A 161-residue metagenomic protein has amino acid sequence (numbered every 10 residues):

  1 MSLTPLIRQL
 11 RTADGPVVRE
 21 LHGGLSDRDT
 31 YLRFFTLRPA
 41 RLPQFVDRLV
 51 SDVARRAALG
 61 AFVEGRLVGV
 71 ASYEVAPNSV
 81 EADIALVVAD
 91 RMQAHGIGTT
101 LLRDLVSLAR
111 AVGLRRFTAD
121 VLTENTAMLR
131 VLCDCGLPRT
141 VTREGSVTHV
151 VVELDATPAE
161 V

Functional and structural regions predicted by a protein language model:
M1-V161: Long, contiguous binding/interaction regions
